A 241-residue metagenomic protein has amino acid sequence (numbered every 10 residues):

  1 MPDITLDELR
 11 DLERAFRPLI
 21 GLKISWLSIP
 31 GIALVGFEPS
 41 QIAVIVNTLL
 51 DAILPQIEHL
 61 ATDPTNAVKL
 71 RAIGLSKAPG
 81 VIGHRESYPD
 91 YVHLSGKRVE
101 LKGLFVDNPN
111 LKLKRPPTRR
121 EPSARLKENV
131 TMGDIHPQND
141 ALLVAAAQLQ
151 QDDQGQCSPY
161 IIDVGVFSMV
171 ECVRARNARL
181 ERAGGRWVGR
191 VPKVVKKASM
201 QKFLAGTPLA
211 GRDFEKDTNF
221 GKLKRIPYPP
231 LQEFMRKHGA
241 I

Functional and structural regions predicted by a protein language model:
M1-L94, G103-I241: Nucleic-acid endonuclease domains
